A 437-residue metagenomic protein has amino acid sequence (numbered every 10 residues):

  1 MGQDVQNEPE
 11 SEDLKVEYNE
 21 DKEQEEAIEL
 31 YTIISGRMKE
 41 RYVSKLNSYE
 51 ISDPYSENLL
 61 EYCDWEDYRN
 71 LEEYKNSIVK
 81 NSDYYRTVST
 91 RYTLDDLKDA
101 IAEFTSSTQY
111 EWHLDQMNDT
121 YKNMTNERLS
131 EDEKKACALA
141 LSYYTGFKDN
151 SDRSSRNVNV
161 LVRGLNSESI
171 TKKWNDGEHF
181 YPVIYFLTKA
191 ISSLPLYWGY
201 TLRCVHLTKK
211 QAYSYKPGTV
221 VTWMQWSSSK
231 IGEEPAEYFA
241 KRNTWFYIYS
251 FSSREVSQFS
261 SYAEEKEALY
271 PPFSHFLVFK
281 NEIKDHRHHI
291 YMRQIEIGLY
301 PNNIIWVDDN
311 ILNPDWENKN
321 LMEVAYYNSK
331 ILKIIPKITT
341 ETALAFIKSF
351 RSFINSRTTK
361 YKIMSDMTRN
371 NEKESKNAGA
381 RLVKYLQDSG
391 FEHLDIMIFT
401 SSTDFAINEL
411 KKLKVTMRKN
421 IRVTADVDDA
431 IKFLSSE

Functional and structural regions predicted by a protein language model:
G2-Y121, V307: Intrinsically disordered, low-complexity, charge-biased terminal/linker regions in eukaryotic proteins
Y92-R254: Internal glycine-rich, Lys/Arg-flanked active-site/core loops of soluble domains
H206, K216-V220, K230-P301: Active-site and NAD+-binding cores of ADP-ribose-processing enzymes
Y213, N313-N320, I347, K373-N377 (+1 more regions): A short acidic (Asp/Glu
N302-M322, P336: Conserved acidic segment of CheY-like receiver
D308-L312, I335-T342, S375, D395-E437: Output/docking surface of receiver
L321-K330: Short helix-loop-beta junction
T340-H393, S401-T403: Conserved phosphotransfer microenvironments
